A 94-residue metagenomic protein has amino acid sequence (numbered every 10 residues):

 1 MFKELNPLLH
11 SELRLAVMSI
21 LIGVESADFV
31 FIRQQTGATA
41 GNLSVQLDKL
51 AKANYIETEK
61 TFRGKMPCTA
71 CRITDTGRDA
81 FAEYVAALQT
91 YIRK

Functional and structural regions predicted by a protein language model:
M1-F2, S19, D79-K94: Amphipathic alpha-helical dimerization/coiled-coil segments that flank or bridge DNA-binding/regulatory modules
F2-T39, T61-G64, C68-R72: N-terminal helix-turn-helix DNA-binding core of bacterial DNA-binding proteins
L47-L50: Basic amphipathic alpha-helical segments that dock to polyanions
N54: Glycine-centered, phosphate/nucleic-acid-interacting loop/turn motifs that mediate DNA/RNA or nucleotide
T58: Short beta-strand "wing" residues that participate in macromolecule-binding interfaces
I73-G77: Accessory beta->alpha helical hairpin/"wing" motif in late/C-terminal subdomains of nucleic-acid enzymes
